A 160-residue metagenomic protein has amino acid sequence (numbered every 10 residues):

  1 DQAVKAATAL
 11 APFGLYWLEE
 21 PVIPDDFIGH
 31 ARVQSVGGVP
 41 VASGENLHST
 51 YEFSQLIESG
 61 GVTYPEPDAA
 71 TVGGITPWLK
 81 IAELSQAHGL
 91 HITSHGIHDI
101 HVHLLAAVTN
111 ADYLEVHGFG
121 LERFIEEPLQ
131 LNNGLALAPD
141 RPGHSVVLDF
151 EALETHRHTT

Functional and structural regions predicted by a protein language model:
D1-H95: Catalytic core of soluble alpha/beta enzymes
K5, H95-T160: Flexible C-terminal active-site loop/helix
